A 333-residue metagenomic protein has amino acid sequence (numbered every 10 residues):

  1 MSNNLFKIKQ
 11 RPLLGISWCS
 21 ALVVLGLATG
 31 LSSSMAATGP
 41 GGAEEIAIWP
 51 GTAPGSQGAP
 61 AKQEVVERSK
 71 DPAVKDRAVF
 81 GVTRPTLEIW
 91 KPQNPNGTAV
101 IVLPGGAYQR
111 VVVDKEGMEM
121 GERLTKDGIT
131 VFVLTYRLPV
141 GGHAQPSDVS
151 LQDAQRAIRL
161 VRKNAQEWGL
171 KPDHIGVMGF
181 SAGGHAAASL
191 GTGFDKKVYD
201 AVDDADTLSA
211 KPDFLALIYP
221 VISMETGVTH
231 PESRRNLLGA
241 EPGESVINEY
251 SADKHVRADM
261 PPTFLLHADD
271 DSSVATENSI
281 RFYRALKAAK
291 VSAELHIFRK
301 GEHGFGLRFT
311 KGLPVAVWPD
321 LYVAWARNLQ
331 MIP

Functional and structural regions predicted by a protein language model:
T38-P95: N-terminal cap/lid segment of alpha/beta-hydrolase-fold proteins
V66-V74, D204, D213, P220-H255 (+2 more regions): Mobile cap/lid helix-loop segments that gate and shape the active-site cleft of serine hydrolases
G97-G105: Short beta-strand element of the alpha/beta-hydrolase
P104-Q109, D269: Active-site glycine-rich loops that stabilize anionic/oxyanionic intermediates across multiple enzyme folds
V111-V113, G117-M120, L134-P172, R308-V315: Catalytic nucleophile-loop/oxyanion-hole region of alpha/beta-hydrolase and closely related hydrolase-like folds
R156-S233, I247-N248, V317: Primarily recognizes the serine-hydrolase "nucleophile elbow" in alpha/beta-hydrolase and SGNH/GDSL folds
L265-H267, D271: Short beta-strand/loop motif that positions the catalytic acidic residue of the alpha/beta-hydrolase fold
L266, T276, I280-P333: C-terminal catalytic histidine-bearing segment of alpha/beta-hydrolase fold enzymes
